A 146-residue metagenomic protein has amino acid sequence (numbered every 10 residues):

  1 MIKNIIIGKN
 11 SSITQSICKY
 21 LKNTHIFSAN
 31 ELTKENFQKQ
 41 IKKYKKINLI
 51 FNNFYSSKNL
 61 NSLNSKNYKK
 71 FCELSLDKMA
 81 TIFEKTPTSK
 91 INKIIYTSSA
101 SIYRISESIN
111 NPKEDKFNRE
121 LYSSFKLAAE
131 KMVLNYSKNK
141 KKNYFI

Functional and structural regions predicted by a protein language model:
I2-K22: N-terminal Rossmann NAD(P)H-binding glycine-rich loop of SDR-like oxidoreductase domains
K3, N48-L49, K93: Structural motif
I7, N52-S56, I94-A100: SDR active-site strand-loop-helix element
N23-E35: A short beta-strand-loop structural module common to alpha/beta enzyme folds
F37-D77: NAD(P)H-binding glycine-rich loop region in Rossmannoid oxidoreductase-like domains and their noncatalytic homologs
K69-E73, E107-I146: Catalytic helix-loop patch of NAD(P)-dependent Rossmann-fold dehydrogenases
L76-E84, K131: Conserved active-site region of classical short-chain dehydrogenase/reductase
T81-L121: Conserved Rossmann-fold NAD(P)-dependent oxidoreductase catalytic core, especially the SDR/UDP-sugar
